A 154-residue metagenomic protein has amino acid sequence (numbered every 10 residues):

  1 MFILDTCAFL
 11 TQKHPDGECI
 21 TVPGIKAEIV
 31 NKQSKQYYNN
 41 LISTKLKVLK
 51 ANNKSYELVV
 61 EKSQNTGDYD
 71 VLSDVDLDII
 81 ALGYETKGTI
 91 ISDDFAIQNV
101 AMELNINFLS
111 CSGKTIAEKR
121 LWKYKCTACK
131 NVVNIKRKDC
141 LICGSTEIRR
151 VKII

Functional and structural regions predicted by a protein language model:
M1-G88, F95, N99, E103-I106: Active-site-proximal, substrate-binding regions of enzyme catalytic domains and RNA-binding/basic surfaces
K35-N40, Q98-I154: Acidic, PIN/NYN-like endoribonuclease modules and their adjacent C-terminal/linker elements
S73-D74, I91, R120, N134: Short, well-ordered coil↔helix boundary/capping segments
